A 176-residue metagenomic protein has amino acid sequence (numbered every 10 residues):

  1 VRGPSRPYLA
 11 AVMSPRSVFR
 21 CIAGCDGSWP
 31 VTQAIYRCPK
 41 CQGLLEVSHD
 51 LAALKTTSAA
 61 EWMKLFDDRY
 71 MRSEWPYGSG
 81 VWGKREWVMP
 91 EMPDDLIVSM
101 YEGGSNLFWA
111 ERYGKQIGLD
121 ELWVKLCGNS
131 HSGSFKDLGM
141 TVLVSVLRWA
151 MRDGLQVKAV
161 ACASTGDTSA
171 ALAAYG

Functional and structural regions predicted by a protein language model:
G3, P7-L9: Short, positively charged and aromatic/hydrophobic N-terminal segments
A11-G176: PLP-dependent amino-acid enzyme catalytic core
